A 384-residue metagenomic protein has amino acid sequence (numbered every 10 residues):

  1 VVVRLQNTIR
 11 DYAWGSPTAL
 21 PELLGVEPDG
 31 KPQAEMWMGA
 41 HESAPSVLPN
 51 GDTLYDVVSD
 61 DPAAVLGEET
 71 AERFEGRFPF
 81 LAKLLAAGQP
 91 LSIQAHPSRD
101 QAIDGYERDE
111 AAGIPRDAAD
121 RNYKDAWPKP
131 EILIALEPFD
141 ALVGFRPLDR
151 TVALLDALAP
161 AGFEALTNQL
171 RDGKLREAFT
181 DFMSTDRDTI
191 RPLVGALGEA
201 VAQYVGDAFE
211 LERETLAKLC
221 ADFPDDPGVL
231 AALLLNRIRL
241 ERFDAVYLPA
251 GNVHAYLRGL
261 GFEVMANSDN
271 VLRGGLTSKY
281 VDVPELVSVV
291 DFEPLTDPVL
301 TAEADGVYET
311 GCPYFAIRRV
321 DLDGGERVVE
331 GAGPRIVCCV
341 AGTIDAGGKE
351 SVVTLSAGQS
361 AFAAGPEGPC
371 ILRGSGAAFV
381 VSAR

Functional and structural regions predicted by a protein language model:
V1-V205, S278-T296, I317: Transition-metal
S59-A71, D225-E241, V329-E330, I336-S356: A short beta-strand-loop-beta hairpin characteristic of the jelly-roll/cupin
Q89, A341-R384: Generic C-terminus detector
L91, I132-A141, R258-S278, F315 (+2 more regions): A short hydrophobic beta-strand segment most commonly corresponding to one strand of the jelly-roll/cupin
D188-A232: Active-site cores enriched in adjacent His and Asp/Glu residues with nearby glycine-rich loops that coordinate divalent
L235-Y247, N252-Y256, G348-E367: Short acidic-glycine-tyrosine-enriched beta hairpin
G259-V307: C-terminal, non-catalytic macromolecule-binding modules
P313-G331: Conserved short histidine dyad/triad with adjacent acidic residue
